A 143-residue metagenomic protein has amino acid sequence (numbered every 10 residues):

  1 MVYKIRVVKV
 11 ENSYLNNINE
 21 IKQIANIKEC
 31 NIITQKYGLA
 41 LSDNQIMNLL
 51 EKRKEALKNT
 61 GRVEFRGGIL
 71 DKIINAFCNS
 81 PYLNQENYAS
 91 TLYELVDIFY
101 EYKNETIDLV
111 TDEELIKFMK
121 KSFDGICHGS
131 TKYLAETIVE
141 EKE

Functional and structural regions predicted by a protein language model:
V2-E55: Short terminal alpha-helical segments
V2-N16, I126-E143: Short acidic DE-rich linear segments
G38-T137, E141: Acidic, low-complexity, intrinsically disordered interaction modules
